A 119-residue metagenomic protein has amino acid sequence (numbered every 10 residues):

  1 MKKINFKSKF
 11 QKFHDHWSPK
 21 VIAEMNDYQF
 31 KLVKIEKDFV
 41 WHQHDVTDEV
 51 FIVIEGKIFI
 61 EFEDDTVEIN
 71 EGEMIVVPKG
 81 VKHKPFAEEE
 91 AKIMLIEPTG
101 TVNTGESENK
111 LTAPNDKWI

Functional and structural regions predicted by a protein language model:
K2-F10, A23, E88-I119: Double-stranded beta-helix
F6-W41, T47, G105, W118: A short glycine-rich, His/Asp/Glu-containing loop-to-beta-strand
N26, I54-E55, N70-E71, E89: A cytosolic small-molecule/anion-sensing beta-strand core signal
D27-Q29, E36-D38, E55-F59, T66 (+1 more regions): Short, charged/polar surface micro-motifs in flexible loops or helix N-caps
K34-I35, H44-E61, I96: Short, conserved beta-strand element in jelly-roll/cupin
I60-E61, V77, K82-E88, I93-L95: Short beta-strand His + acidic residue motifs that chelate non-heme Fe in jelly-roll/DSBH and cupin folds
F62, E71, A87, G105: Short glycine-/acidic-enriched loop or helix-start segments at secondary-structure transitions that form or flank
E63-K79: Short acidic-glycine-tyrosine-enriched beta hairpin
